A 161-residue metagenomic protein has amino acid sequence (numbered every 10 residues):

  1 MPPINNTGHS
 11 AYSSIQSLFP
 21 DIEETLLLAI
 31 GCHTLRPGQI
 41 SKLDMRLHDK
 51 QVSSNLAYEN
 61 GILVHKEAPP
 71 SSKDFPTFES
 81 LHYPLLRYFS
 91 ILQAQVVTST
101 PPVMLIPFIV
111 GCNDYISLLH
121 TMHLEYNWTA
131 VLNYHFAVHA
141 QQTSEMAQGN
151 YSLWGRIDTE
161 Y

Functional and structural regions predicted by a protein language model:
M1-Y161: Short, low-complexity/basic segments of RNA/nucleic acid-handling proteins
